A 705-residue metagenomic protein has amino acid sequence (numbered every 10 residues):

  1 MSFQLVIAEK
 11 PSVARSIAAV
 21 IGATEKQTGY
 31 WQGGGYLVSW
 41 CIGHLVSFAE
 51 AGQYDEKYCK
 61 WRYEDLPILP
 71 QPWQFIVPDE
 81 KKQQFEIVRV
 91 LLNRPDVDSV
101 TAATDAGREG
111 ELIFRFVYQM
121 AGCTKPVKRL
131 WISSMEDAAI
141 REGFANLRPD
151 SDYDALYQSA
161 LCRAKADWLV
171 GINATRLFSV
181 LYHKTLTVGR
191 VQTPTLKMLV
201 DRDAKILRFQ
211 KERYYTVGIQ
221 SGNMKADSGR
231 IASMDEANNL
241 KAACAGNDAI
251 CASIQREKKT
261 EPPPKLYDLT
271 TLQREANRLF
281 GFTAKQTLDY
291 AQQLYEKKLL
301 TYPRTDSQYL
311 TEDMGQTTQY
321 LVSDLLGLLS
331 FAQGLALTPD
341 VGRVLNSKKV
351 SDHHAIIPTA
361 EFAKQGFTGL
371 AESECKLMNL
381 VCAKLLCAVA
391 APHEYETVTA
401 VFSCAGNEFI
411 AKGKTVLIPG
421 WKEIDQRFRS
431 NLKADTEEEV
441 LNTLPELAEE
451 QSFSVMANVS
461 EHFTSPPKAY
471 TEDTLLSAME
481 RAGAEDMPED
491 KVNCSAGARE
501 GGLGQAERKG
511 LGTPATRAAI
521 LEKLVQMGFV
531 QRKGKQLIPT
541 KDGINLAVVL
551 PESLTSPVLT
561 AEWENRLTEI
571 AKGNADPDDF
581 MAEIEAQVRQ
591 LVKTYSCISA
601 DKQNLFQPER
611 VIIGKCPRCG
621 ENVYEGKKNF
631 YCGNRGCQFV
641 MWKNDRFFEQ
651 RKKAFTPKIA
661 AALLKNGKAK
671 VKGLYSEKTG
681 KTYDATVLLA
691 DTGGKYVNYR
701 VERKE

Functional and structural regions predicted by a protein language model:
M1-A164, W168, P466: Intrinsically disordered, low-complexity regulatory segments
S2-L5, A103-A106, H183-T185, R256-K265 (+3 more regions): Conserved short loop/turn motifs at secondary-structure junctions
S2-L5, L92, T175, R208 (+2 more regions): Basic, low-complexity terminal or inter-domain segments flanking catalytic cores
A8-E9, W40-I42, T104, V170 (+5 more regions): Flexible glycine-/small-residue-rich
P11-A18, G35-V38, I42, P78-R89 (+18 more regions): Amphipathic alpha-helical transducer elements in NTP-driven molecular machines
W73, P95, D137-S221, R256-T260: C-terminal or mid-to-C-terminal helical accessory/interaction module adjacent to the motor/catalytic core
M234-Y267, Q273: Metal- or metallocofactor-binding catalytic centers and their adjacent structured scaffolds across diverse enzyme
